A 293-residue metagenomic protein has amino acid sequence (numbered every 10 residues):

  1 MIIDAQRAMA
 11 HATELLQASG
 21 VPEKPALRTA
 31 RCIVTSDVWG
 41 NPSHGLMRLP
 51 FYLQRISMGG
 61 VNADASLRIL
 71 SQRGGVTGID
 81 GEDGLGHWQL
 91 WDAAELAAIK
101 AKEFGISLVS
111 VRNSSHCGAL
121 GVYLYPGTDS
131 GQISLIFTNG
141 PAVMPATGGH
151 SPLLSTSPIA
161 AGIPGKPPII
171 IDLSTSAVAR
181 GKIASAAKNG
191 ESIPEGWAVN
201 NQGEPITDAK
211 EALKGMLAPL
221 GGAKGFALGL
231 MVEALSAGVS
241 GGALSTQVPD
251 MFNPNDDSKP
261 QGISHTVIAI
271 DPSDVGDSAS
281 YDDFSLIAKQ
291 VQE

Functional and structural regions predicted by a protein language model:
I2-I3, A10, E14-T29, V34-T35 (+4 more regions): Acidic, glycine/proline-rich low-complexity segments that act as flexible tails and inter-domain linkers
I2-I3, A8-H11, A243-E293: Catalytic-core signal marking the mid-to-C-terminal active-site face
G45-K100: Active-site cofactor/substrate anionic-group-binding motifs, chiefly glycine- and Lys/Arg-rich phosphate-binding loops
V76-K166: A generic, well-ordered mixed alpha/beta core segment in the N-terminal half of proteins
G131-V143, L235-M251: Glycine-rich phosphate/pyrophosphate-binding loops and their adjacent beta-strand/loop elements at enzyme active sites
V143-K210: Phosphate/diphosphate-binding glycine-rich loops and adjacent basic-rich segments that engage nucleotide
R180-S236, S240-G241, S258: Small-residue-enriched flexible segments
